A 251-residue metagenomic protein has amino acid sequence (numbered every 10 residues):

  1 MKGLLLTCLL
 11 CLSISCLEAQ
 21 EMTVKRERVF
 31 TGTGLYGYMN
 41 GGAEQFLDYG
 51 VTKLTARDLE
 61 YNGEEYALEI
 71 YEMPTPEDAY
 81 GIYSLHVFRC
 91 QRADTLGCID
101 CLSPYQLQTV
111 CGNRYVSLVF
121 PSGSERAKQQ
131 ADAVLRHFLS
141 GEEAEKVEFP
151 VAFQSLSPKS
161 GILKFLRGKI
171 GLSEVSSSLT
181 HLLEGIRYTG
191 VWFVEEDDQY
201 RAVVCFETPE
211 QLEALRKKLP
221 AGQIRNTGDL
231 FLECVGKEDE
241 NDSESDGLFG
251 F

Functional and structural regions predicted by a protein language model:
L5-L9, S13-A67, Y71-F251: Soluble, non-membrane globular domain cores that form compact, hydrophobic packing and curved binding surfaces
